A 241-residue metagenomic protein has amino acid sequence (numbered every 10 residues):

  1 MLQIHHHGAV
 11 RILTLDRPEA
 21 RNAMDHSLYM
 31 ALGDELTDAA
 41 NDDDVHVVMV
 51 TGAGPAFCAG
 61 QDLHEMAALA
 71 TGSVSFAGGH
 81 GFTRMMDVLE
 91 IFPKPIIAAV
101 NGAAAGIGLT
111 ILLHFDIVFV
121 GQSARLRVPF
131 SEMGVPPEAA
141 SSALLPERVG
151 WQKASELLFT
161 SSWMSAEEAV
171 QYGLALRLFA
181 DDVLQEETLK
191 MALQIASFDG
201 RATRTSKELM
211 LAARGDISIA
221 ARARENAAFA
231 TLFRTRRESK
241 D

Functional and structural regions predicted by a protein language model:
M1-A53: Conserved CoA-thioester-binding segment of acyl-CoA-metabolizing enzymes
M1-R11, S161-E167, D182-E186, K190-D241: C-terminal alpha-helix plus adjacent terminal tail
L13, R17, L32, V50 (+6 more regions): Terminal peptide-recognition signature
Y29, L63, F82, S142 (+4 more regions): A general structural signal for well-ordered alpha-helical segments in protein cores
G52-V88, A104, I217: Glycine- (often His-adjacent) and acidic-residue-rich active-site loop that binds/positions the CoA thioester
D87-R201: Crotonase-fold acyl-CoA enzyme core
